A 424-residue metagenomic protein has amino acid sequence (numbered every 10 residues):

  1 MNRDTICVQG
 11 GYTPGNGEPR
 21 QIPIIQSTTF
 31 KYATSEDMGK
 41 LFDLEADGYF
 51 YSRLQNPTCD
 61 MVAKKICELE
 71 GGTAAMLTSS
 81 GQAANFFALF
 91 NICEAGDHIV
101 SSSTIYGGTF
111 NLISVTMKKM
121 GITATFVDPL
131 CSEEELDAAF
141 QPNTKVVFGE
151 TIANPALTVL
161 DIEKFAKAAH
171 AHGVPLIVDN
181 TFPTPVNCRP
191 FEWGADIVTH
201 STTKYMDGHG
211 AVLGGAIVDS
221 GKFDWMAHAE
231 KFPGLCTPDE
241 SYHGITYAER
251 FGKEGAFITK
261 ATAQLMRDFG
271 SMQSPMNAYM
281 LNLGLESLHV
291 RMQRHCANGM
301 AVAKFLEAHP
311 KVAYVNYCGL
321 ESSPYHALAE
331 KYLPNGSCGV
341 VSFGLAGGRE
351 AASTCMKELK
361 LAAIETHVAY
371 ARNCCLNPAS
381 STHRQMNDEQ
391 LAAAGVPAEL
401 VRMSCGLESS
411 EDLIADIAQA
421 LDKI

Functional and structural regions predicted by a protein language model:
M1, S114, T123-A124, A138 (+4 more regions): PLP-dependent enzyme catalytic core of the Aspartate aminotransferase-like
M1-N56, K64, S404: N-terminal "arm"/small-domain region of PLP-dependent enzymes with the aminotransferase-like
C7-T13, A75-A308: Conserved PLP-enzyme active-site core in the AAT-like
P14-N16, M206, G270, K331-L333 (+1 more regions): Short Gly/Pro-enriched turn/cap motifs at secondary-structure boundaries
T29, S220-F223, L345-G348: Short loop segments at secondary-structure junctions
T34-F86, G108-T116: Conserved N-terminal alpha-helix of the aminotransferase class I/II PLP-enzyme fold
D47, T73, L213, N277-L281 (+3 more regions): Short amphipathic alpha-helical segments
M292, M300, K304-E307, K311-V401 (+1 more regions): Conserved C-terminal alpha-helix-loop-beta "cap" of PLP-dependent enzymes that closes/shapes the active-site mouth
